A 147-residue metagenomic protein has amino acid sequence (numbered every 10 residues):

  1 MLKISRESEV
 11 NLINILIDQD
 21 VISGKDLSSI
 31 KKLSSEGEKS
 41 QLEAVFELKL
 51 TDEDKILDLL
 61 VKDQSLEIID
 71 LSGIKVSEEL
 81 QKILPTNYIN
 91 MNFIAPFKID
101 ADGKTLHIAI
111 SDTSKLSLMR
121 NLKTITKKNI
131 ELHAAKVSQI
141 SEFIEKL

Functional and structural regions predicted by a protein language model:
M1-I4, S28-L33: Short, recurring structural edge motifs at helix starts
R6-I15, E36-A44: Short, solvent-exposed linear patches
L12, D26, I56, L118-L122 (+1 more regions): Hydrophobic side chains in well-ordered alpha-helices
E43-I125: Polyanionic, low-complexity intrinsically disordered segments
I69, E131-H133: General small-molecule cofactor/ligand-binding pocket signal
E78-E79, A135-L147: Short proline/glycine- and acidic-rich turn/helix-capping motifs at secondary-structure junctions
T126-I130: A common structural junction motif
